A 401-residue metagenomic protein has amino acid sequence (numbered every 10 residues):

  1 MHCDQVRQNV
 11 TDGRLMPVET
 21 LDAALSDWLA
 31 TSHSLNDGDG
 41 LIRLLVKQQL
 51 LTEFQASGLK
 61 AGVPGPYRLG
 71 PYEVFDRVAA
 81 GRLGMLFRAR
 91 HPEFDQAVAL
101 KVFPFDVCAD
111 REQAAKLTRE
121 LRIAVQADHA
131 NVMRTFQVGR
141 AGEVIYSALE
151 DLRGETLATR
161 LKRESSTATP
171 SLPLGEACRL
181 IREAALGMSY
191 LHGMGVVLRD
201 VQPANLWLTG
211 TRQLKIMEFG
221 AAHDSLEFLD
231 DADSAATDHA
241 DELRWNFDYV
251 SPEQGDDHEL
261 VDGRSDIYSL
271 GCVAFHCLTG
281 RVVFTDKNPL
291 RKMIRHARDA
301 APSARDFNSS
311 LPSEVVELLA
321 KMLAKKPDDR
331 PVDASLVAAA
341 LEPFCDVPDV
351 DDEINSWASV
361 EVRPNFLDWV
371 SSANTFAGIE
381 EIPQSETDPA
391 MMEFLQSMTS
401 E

Functional and structural regions predicted by a protein language model:
P104-Q126: AlphaC helix of the eukaryotic protein kinase fold
Q137-V138: A short, aromatic-enriched beta-strand patch in the conserved N-lobe beta-sheet of the protein kinase catalytic domain
G142-T156, R160: Conserved short submotifs of the Hanks-type protein kinase catalytic core that shape the nucleotide-binding pocket
L157-L172: AlphaC helix of the protein kinase catalytic domain
L180-I181: Activation segment signature within eukaryotic-like protein kinase domains
L186-V196: Protein kinase catalytic-loop region centered on the HRD/HxD motif
W207, M217, W245-W357: C-terminal lobe helix-coil module of Hanks-type protein kinase domains
D328, V332-L395: Juxtacatalytic C-terminal regulatory tail of Ser/Thr protein kinases
